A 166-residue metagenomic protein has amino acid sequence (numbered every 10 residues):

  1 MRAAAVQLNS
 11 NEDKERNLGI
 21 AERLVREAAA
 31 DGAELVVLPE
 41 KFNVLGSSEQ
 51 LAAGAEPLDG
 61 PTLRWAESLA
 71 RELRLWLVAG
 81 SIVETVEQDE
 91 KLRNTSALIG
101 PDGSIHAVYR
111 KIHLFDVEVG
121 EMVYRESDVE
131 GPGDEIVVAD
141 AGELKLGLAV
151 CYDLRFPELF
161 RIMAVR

Functional and structural regions predicted by a protein language model:
M1-A4: Extreme N-terminal starter segment of soluble prokaryotic enzymes
V6, A55-E56, A149-Y152: Glycine- and other small-residue-rich loops at beta-strand/loop junctions that grip anionic moieties
Q7-K14: Short polar catalytic/cofactor-binding loops
L8, K41, L154: Active-site metal-binding loops of divalent metal-dependent hydrolases
K14, R23-D102, H106-R110: Cys-nucleophile CN-hydrolase/nitrilase-fold catalytic domain and related Cys-dependent amidase chemistry that acts on
R16, L58-P61, E130-G131, R155: Short secondary-structure boundary/capping elements
R16-V25, F156-I162: Short, acidic/polar
S68, E87-R166: Active-site catalytic loop in hydrolytic enzyme cores
